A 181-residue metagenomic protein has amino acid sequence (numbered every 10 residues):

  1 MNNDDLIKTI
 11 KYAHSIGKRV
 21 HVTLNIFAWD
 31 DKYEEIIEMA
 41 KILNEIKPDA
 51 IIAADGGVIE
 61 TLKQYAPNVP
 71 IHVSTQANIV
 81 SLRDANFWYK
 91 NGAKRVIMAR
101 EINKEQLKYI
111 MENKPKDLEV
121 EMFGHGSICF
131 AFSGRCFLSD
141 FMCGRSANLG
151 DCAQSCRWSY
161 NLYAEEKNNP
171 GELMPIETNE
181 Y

Functional and structural regions predicted by a protein language model:
M1-I79, I97, E105-Y181: Active-site pocket-lining/capping segments in soluble small-molecule metabolic enzymes
K47, N91-G92: Catalytic domains of carbohydrate-active enzymes, especially glycoside hydrolases
